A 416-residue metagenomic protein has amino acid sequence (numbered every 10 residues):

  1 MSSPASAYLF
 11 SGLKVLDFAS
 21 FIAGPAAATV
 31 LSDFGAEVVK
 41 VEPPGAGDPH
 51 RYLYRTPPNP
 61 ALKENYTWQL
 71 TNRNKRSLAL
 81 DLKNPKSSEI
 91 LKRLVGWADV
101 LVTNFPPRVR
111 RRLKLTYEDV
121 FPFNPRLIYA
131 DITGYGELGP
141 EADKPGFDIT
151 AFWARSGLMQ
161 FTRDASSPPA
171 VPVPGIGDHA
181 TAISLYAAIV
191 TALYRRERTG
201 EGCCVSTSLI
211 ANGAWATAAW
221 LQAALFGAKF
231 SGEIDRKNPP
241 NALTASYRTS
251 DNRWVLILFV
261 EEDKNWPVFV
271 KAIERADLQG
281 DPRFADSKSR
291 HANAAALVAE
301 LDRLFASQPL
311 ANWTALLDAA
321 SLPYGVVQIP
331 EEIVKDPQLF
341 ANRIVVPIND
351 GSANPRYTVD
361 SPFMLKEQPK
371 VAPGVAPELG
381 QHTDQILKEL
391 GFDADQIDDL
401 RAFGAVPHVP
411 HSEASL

Functional and structural regions predicted by a protein language model:
M1-E201, I348, E378, D384-L416: N-terminal helix-loop segment corresponding to the beta1-alpha1 unit of nucleotide/adenylate-binding folds
V38-V41, D318-E332, D393-D398: Short, well-structured beta-strand/strand-turn elements
W68, I234-P239, A245-S246, A353-R356 (+1 more regions): Short Gly/Pro-enriched turn/cap motifs at secondary-structure boundaries
A170-A180, G202-C204, I234-T244, V255-L256 (+2 more regions): A short glycine-threonine-serine/GTX helix/turn-capping micro-motif
G175-V190, L209-T217, E261, N265: Mid-domain beta-loop-alpha active-site segment that forms a flexible, acidic cofactor/metal-binding surface
L193-I234: Substrate-binding/catalytic subdomain of NAD(P)-dependent oxidoreductase enzymes
L243-A320, Y324: Aromatic-enriched alpha-helical interface/lid elements that frame and gate functional surfaces
A319-P373: A glycine-rich dinucleotide-binding beta-alpha-beta segment and adjacent secondary-structure elements that constitute
